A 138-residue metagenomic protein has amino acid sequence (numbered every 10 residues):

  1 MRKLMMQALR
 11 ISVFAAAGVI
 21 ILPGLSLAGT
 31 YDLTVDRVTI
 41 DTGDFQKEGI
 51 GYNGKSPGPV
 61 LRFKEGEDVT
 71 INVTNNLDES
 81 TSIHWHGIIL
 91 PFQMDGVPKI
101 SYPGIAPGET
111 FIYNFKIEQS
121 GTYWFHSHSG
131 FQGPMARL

Functional and structural regions predicted by a protein language model:
R2-V13: Bacterial N-terminal signal peptides that target proteins for export
K3, G24-A28, Q132-G133: A general structural signal for short secondary-structure junctions and capping/turn motifs
M5, S82-H84, H126: Intrinsically disordered, low-complexity regions enriched for glutamine and histidine
S12-P23: Bacterial N-terminal signal peptides
L25-I112: N-terminal, post-signal-peptide metal-ligating segments of extracellular/periplasmic oxidoreductases, dominated by
E109-L138: Hydrophobic or amphipathic alpha-helical targeting/insertion segments
